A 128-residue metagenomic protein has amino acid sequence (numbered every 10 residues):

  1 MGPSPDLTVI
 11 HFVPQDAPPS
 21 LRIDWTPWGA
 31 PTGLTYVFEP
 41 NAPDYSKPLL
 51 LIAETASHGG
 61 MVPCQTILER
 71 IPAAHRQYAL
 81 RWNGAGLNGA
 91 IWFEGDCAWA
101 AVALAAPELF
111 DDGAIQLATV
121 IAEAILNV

Functional and structural regions predicted by a protein language model:
M1-G2, G95: Short intrinsically disordered, low-complexity coil segments enriched in acidic
G2-H58: Eukaryotic non-globular interaction segments with acidic/serine-rich, low-complexity composition and alpha-helical
S4-I10, P18-S20, A90, A114 (+2 more regions): Intrinsically disordered, low-complexity regions
T8, Q15-D16, Q65-Q77, E108 (+2 more regions): Polar/charged alpha-helical tracts
I23-T26, L80, A90, C97: Short, low-complexity intrinsically disordered segments
I52-G84: A short, structured beta-strand/loop element
A85-W92: Active-site rim elements
W92-V128: Short, compact, well-ordered microdomains
